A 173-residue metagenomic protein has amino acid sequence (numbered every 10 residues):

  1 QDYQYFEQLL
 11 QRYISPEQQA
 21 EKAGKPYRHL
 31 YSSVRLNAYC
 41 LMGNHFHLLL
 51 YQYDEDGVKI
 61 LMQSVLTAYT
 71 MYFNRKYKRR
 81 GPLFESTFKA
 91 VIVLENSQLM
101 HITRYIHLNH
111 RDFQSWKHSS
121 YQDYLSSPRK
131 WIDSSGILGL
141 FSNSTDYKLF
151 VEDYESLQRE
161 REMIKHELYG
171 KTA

Functional and structural regions predicted by a protein language model:
Q1-W131, L140-A173: Short catalytic/metal-binding and nucleic-acid-binding patches
I137: A detector for short metal-coordination/catalytic motifs
